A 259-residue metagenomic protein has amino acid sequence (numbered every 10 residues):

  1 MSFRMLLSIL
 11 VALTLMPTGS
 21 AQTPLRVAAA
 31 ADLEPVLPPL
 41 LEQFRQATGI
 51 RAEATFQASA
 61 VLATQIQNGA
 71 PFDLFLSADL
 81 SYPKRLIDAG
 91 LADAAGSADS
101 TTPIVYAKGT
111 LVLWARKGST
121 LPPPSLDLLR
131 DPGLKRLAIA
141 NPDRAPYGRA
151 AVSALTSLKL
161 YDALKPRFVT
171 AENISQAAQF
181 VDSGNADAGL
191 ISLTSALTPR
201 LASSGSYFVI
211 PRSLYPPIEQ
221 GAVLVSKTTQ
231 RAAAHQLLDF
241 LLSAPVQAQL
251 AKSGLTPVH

Functional and structural regions predicted by a protein language model:
R4-P17: Bacterial N-terminal signal peptides
A21-A70, S77-L80, K84-G90, A94 (+1 more regions): Exported/periplasmic ABC-transporter solute-binding proteins
